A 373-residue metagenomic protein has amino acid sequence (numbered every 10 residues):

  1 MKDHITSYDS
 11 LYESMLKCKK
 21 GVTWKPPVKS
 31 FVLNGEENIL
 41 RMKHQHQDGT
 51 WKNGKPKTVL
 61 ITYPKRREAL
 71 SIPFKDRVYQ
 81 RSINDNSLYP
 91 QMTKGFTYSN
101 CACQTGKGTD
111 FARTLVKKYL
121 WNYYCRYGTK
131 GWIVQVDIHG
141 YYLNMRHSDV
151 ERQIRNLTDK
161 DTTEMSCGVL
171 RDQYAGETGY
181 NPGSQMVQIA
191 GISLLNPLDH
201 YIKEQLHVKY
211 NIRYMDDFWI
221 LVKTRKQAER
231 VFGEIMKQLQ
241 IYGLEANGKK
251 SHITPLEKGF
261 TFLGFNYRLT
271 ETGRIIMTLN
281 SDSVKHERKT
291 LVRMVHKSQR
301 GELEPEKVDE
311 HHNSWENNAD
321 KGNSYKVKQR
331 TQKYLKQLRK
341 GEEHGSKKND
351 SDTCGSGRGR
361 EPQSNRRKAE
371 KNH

Functional and structural regions predicted by a protein language model:
M1-V150, T158, L170-Y174, N365 (+1 more regions): Conserved two-metal-ion catalytic palm core of "right-hand" nucleic acid polymerases, unifying RNA-dependent RNA
Q45, T114-M215, W219-Q238, T254: Conserved polymerase palm-domain catalytic core
P56, I212-D216, G248-K249: Short Gly/Ser/Thr- and Asp/Glu-enriched loop/turn motifs at secondary-structure junctions
I72-P73, R77, R81, D172-G176 (+4 more regions): Right-hand nucleic-acid polymerase module
R81, D85, I192-P197, K250: Short, residue-level hotspots on alpha-helical faces of the histone-fold and other alpha-helical interaction modules
I83-N86, I235, L239: PAPS/PAP-binding and catalytic site of the sulfotransferase fold
T93-K94, E204-Y210, G243-N247: Surface-exposed helix-capping loop/turn segments at secondary-structure junctions
A102-F111, W219-L221, I253-G259: Beta-rich nucleic-acid/ligand-interaction surfaces
